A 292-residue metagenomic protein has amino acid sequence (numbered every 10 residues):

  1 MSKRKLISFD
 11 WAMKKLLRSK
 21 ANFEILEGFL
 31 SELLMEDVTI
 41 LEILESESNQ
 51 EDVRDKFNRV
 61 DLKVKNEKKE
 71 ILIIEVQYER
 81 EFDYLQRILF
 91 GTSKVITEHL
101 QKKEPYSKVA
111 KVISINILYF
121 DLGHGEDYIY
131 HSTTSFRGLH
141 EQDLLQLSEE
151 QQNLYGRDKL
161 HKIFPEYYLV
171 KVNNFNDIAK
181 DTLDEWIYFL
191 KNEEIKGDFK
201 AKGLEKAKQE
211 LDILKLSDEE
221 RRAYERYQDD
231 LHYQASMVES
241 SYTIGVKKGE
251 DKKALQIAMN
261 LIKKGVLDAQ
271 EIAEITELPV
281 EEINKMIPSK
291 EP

Functional and structural regions predicted by a protein language model:
M1-P292: Elongated, amphipathic alpha-helical interaction scaffolds
